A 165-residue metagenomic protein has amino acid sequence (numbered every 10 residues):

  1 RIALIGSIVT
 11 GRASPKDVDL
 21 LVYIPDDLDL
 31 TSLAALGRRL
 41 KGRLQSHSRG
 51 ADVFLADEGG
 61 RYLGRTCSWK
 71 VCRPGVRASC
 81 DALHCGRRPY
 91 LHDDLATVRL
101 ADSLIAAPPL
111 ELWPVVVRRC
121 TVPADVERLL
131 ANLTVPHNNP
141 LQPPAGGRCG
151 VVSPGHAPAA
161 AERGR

Functional and structural regions predicted by a protein language model:
R1, V9-P15, I24-R165: Catalytic core of pol beta-like nucleotidyltransferases
V18: Residue-level detector of short, conserved catalytic/binding motifs and their immediate flanks
L21: Aromatic/basic-lined ligand-recognition segments that form π-stacking hydrophobic pockets flanked by Lys/Arg to engage
